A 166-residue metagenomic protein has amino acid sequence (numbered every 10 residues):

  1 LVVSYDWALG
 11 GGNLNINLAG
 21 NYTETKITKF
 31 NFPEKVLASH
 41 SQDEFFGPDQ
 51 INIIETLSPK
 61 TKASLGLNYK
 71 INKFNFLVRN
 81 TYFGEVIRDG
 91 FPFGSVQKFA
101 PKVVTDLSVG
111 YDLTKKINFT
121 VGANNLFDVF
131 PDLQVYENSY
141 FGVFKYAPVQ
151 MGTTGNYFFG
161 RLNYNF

Functional and structural regions predicted by a protein language model:
L1, P59-A63, P101-T105, T154-F158: Residues that define the transmembrane beta-barrel architecture of outer-membrane proteins
L1-G90: Gram-negative outer-membrane beta-barrel transporters
V2-S4, G66-N68, L77, S108-D112 (+2 more regions): Outer-membrane beta-barrel architecture
W7, T56, K98, G110 (+1 more regions): Residues embedded in well-ordered secondary-structure elements
E24-I27, T81-D89, Y111-F166: C-terminal beta-signal and adjacent terminal beta-strands/loops of Gram-negative outer-membrane beta-barrel proteins
P48-I53, F91-Q97, K145-Q150: Extracellular loop and loop/strand-boundary signature of outer-membrane beta-barrel proteins
K70, K102, D112-T114: A short, compositionally biased micro-patch
N80-T81, D89-V104, S108: Generic long, charged, amphipathic alpha-helical segments
